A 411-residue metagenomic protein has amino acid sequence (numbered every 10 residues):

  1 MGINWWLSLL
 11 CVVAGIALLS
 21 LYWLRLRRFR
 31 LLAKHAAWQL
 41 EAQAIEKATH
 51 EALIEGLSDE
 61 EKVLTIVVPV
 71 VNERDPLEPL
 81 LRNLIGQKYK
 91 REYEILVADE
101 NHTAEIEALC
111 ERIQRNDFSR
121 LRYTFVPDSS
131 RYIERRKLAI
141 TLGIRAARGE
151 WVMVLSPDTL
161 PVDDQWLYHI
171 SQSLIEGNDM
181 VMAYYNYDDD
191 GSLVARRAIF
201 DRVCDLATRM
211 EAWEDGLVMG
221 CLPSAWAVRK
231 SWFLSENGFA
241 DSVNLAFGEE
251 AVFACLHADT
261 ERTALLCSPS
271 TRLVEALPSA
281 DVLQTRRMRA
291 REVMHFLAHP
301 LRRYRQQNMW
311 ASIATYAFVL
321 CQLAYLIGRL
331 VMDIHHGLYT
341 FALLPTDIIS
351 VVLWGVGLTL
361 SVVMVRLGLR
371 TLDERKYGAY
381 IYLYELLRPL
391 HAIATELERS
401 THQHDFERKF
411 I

Functional and structural regions predicted by a protein language model:
M1-E55, V365, A392: N-terminal membrane-anchoring/stem segments of glycan-assembly enzymes
K62-T65, E94: Cell-envelope/extracellular polymer assembly enzymes that use nucleotide-activated donors
R82-E92: Short, acidic, metal-binding catalytic loop of nucleotide-sugar glycosyltransferases
L96-C110, D128, T159-L160: A conserved acidic beta->alpha catalytic loop
F118, Y123-D128, R135, A139 (+5 more regions): Long helical/loop segments within the catalytic core of UDP-sugar-dependent glycosyltransferases, especially the large
V152: Short aromatic/hydrophobic "clamp" motif used to bind/position activated sugar donors
M180-D205, L234, A240-Q306: Catalytic donor/gating beta->alpha subdomain of glycosyltransferases that bind UDP-sugars
T315-D405: Membrane-embedded multi-pass helical conduit in multi-pass membrane proteins, especially envelope-biosynthetic
